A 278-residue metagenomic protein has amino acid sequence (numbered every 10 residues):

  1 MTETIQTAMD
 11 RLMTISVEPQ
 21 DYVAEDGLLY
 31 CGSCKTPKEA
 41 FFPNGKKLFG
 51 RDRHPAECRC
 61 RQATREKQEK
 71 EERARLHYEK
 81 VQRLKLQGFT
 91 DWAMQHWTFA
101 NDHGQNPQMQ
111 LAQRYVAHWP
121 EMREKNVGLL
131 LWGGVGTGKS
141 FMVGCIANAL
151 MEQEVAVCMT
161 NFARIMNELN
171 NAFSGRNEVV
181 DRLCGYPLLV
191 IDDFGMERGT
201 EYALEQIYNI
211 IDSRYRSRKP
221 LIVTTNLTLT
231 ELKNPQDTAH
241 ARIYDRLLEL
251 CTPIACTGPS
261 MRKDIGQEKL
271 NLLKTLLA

Functional and structural regions predicted by a protein language model:
M1-H103, G266-A278: A short, basic N-terminal segment
Q87-T90, Q95, N101-L129: Pre-Walker A (pre-P-loop) alpha-helix and adjacent loop at the N terminus of AAA/AAA+ ATPase modules, a conserved
D102, T160, I254-C256: Hydrophobic residues at beta-strand termini and immediately following loops that shape nucleotide-binding pockets
P107-V116, E124, A147-L188, R198-E205: Short glycine-rich substrate-engagement loop in P-loop NTPases that contacts/grips substrate
R123-V143: Walker A/P-loop nucleotide-binding motif
L129, C158, V190, I222 (+1 more regions): Hydrophobic/aromatic beta-strand patches that form the interior of the parallel beta-sheet core in alpha/beta enzyme
M166-E168, E197-A278: Replace "adjacent to P-loop NTPase cores in ATP/GTP-dependent enzymes" with "adjacent to NTP-binding cores
D193-F194: Walker B catalytic acidic pair
